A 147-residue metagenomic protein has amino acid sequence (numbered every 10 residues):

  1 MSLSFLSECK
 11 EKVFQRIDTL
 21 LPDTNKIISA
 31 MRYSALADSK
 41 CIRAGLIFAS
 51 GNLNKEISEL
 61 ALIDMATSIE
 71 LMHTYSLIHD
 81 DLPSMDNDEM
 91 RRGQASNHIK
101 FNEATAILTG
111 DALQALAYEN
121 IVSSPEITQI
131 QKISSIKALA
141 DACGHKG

Functional and structural regions predicted by a protein language model:
M1-M72, I78, S84-N87, R91-I99: Conserved N-terminal diphosphate/IPP-binding helix and adjacent helical/loop segment of trans-prenyltransferase domains
D18-N25, D38-K40, I107-L108, A115-L116 (+1 more regions): All-alpha helical catalytic cores of prenyl diphosphate-utilizing isoprenoid enzymes
F48, T67-E70, E119, K137-G144: Generic alpha-helical structural context detector
F48-N52, H73, A115-S123: Short glycine/serine- and small hydrophobic-enriched flexible loop segments
T74-L77, H145-G147: Secretory-pathway/luminal and periplasmic proteins that interact with or process carbohydrate-rich
I99-E119: Multi-pass membrane catalytic core of lipid/isoprenoid biosynthesis enzymes
